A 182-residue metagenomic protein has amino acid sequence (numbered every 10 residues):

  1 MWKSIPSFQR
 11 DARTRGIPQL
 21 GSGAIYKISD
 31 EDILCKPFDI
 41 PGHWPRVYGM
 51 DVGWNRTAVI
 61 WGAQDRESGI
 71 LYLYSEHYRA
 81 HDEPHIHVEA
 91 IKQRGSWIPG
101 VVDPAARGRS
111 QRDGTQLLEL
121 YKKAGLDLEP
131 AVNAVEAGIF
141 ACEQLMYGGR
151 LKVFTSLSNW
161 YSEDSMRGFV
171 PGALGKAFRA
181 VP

Functional and structural regions predicted by a protein language model:
M1-M50, N55: ATPase catalytic-site recognition across NTP-hydrolyzing enzymes
V52, Q64-D65: Short polar/acidic secondary-structure junctions
W54-R56, S68-G69: Coil-to-beta-strand transition motifs
T57-G62: Short beta-strand scaffold segments in enzyme catalytic cores
E67-V181: Mg2+-dependent endonuclease catalytic cores in nucleic-acid-processing enzymes, primarily RNase H-like
